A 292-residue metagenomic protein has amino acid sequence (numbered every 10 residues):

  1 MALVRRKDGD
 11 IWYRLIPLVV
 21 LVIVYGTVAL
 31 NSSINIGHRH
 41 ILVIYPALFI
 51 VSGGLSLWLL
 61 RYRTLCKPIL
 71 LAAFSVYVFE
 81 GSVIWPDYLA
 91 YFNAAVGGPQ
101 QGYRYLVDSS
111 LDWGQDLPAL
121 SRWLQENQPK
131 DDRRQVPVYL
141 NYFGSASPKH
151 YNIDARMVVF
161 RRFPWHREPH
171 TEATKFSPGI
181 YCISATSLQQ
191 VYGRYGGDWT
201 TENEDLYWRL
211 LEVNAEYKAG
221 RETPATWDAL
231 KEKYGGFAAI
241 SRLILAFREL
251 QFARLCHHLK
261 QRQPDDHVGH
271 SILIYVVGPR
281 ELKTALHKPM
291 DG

Functional and structural regions predicted by a protein language model:
M1, L15, L48-V51: Transmembrane alpha-helices of multi-pass, membrane-embedded glycan-processing enzymes that use lipid-linked
L3-K7, L18-I23, L55-D87: Signature aromatic-anchored transmembrane alpha helix within multi-pass, membrane-resident enzymes that catalyze glycan
Y13-P17, S32, A72: Conserved helicase motor core of SF1/SF2 NTP-dependent helicases
T27-V28, N35-L59, Y275: Hydrophobic/aromatic-rich transmembrane helices and adjacent perimembrane loops
V28-A29, I84: Structural signal for membrane-spanning alpha-helices in multi-pass inner-membrane proteins, emphasizing helix cores
N31-S32, Q263: Asp/Glu-centered strand-loop micro-motifs enriched in Gly/Pro and often flanked by an aromatic residue
Y77-Q100, Q115: Hydrophobic alpha-helical transmembrane segments in integral membrane proteins
V96-G292: C-terminal luminal/periplasmic domains and tails of membrane-associated envelope-modifying transferases
